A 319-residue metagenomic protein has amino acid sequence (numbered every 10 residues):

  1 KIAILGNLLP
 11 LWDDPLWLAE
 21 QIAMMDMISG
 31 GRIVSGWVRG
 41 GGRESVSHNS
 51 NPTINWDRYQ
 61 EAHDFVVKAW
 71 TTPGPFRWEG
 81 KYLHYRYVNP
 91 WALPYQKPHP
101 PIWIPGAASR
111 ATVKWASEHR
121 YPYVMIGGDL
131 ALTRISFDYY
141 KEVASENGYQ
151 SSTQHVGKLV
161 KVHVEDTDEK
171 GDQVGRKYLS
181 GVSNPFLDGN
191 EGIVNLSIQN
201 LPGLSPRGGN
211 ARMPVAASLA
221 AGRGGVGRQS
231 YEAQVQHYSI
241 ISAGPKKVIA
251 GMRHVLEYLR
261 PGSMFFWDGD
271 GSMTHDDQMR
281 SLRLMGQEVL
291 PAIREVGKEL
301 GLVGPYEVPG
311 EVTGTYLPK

Functional and structural regions predicted by a protein language model:
K1-I4, R58, R283-G297: Alpha-helix-loop-beta-strand connector modules within alpha/beta enzyme cores
I2-G6, I33-W37, I102-P105, Y123-I126 (+2 more regions): Hydrophobic faces of well-ordered beta-strands that scaffold small-molecule active sites in alpha/beta enzyme cores
L5-L16, P98-A108, V162-E165, V235-K246: Active-site mouth loops of central-metabolism enzymes
L9-W78, P122-M125, D129-A131, D138 (+1 more regions): Flexible, glycine-rich active-site loops centered on histidine and acidic residues that chelate a metal or position
P10-W12, R43-E44, T112, A131-T133 (+2 more regions): Flexible loop/turn segments at secondary-structure boundaries
L18-Q21, G106-K114, K247-V255: Short, acidic/polar
M25, V66, I102, A116 (+5 more regions): Conserved, mostly hydrophobic/aromatic
T53-L93, A131-P261, R294-K319: An alpha-helical appendage that flanks or caps ligand/catalytic pockets
